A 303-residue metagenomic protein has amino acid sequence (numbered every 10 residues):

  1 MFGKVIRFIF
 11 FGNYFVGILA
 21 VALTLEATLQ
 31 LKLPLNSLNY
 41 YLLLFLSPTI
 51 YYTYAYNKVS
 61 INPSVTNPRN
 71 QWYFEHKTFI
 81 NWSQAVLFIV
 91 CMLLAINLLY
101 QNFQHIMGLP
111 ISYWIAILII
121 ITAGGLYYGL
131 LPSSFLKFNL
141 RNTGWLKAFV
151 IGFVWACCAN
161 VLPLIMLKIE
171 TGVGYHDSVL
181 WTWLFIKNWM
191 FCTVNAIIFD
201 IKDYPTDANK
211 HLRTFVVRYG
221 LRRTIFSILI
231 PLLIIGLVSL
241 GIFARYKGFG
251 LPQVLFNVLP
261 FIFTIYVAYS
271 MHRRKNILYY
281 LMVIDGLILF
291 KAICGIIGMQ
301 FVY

Functional and structural regions predicted by a protein language model:
F2-I18, N62-F88, I106-S112, Y128-F153 (+3 more regions): Interhelical loop and helix-boundary elements at the membrane-water interface of polytopic inner-membrane proteins
V21-L25, L44-P63, M92, I121-Y128 (+1 more regions): Central hydrophobic cores of alpha-helical transmembrane segments in multi-pass inner-membrane proteins across all
L25-N39, N102-H105: Short, hydrophobic transmembrane alpha-helix segments
K32, Y100-L109, F135-N139, L167-S178: Membrane-interface helix termini and inter-helical loops of multi-pass transporters
L35-Y54, L118-T122, G174-I198: Membrane-embedded alpha-helical segments that form the functional core of polytopic membrane enzymes, especially those
L44-T66, F191-F215: Acidic (Asp/Glu-rich) catalytic motifs at the cytosolic membrane interface
S83-S133, L229-N276: Transmembrane helix-loop-helix
I293-Y303: Juxtamembrane boundary at the C-terminal end of a transmembrane helix
